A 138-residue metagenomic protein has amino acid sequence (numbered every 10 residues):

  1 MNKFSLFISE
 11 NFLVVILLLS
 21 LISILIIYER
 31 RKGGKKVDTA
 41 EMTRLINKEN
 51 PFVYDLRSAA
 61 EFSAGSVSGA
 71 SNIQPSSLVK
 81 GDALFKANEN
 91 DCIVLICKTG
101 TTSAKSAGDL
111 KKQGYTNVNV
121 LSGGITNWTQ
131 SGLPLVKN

Functional and structural regions predicted by a protein language model:
M1-A40, L45-P51, A59-C92, K98-N138: Rhodanese-like catalytic fold shared by cysteine-dependent sulfurtransferases and DSP/PTP-type phosphatases
Y54: Active-site flanking residues adjacent to catalytic metal/cofactor-binding acidic residues
